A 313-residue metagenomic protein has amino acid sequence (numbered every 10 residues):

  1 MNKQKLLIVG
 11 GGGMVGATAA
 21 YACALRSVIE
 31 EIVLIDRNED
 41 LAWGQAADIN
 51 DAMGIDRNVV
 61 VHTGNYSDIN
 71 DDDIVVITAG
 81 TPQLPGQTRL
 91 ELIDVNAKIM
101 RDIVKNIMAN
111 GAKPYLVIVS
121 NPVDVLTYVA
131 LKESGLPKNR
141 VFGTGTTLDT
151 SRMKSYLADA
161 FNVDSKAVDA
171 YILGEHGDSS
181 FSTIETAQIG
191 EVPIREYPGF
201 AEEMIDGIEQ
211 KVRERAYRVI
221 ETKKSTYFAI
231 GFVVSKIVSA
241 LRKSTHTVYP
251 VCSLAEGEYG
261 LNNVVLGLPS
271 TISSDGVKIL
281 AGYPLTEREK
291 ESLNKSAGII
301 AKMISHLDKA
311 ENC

Functional and structural regions predicted by a protein language model:
N2-L6: Extreme N-terminal starter segment of soluble prokaryotic enzymes
G12: Conserved glycine-rich cofactor-binding loop
G16-A17: N-terminal Rossmann-fold NAD(P) dinucleotide-binding loop
I29-V33: Short beta-strand element of Class I
I35-D72, Q87, A301-D308: Conserved N-terminal Rossmann-fold NAD(P) cofactor-binding segment
G54-Y115: Rossmann-like NAD(P)-binding element
R89-K154: Rossmann-like NAD(P)(H) cofactor-binding subdomain of soluble oxidoreductases
S134-R140, D149-C313: C-terminal substrate-binding/catalytic lobe of Rossmann-fold NAD(P)-dependent dehydrogenases
